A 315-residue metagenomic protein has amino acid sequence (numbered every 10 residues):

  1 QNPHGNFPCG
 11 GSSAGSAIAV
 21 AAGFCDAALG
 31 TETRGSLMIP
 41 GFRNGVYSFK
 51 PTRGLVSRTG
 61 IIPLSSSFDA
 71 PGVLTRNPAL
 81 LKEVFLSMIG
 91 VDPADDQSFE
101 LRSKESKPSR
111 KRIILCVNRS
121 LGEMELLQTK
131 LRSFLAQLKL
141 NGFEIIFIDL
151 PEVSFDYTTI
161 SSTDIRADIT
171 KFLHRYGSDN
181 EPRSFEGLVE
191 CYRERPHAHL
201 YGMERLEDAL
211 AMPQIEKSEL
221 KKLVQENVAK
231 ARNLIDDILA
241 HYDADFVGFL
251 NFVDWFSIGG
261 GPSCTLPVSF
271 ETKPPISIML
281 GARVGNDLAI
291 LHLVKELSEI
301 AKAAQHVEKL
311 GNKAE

Functional and structural regions predicted by a protein language model:
Q1-F85, G261-S269, P274-M279: Short glycine/serine-rich loop segments
A17-A19, Q137, D254-I258: Hydrophobic/aromatic ligand-binding patch that stacks against planar heteroaromatic rings of cofactors or nucleotides
C25, K82, E207-E315: Glycine-rich, small-residue loops and helix-cap segments that act as flexible hinges at active-site edges
A28-T31, S57-R58, K82, D92-S98 (+5 more regions): Acidic/polar loop patches that form or flank catalytic/metal-binding clefts of enzymes that bind anionic ligands
L29-T33, T52, C116-R119, L150 (+3 more regions): Active-site-proximal beta-strand/loop segments in catalytic clefts of secreted hydrolases
Y47-F134, A303-E315: A short helix-breaking turn/cap at a secondary-structure junction
R76-F99, R112, L121-E152, T159 (+3 more regions): Acidic-enriched catalytic cores of C-N bond-cleaving enzymes acting on peptides and small amides
R110, T163-K230, P267-S277: Short helix-loop capping/hinge segments that flank enzyme active sites or metal/cofactor-binding pockets
